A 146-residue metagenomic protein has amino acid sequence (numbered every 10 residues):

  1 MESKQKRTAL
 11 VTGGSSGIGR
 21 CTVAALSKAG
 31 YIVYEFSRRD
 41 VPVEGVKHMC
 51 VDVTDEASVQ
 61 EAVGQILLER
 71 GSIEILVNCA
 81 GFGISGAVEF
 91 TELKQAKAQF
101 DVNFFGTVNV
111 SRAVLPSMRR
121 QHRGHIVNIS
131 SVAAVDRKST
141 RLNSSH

Functional and structural regions predicted by a protein language model:
S15, V23: N-terminal Rossmann NAD(P)H-binding glycine-rich loop of SDR-like oxidoreductase domains
A29-E44: Conserved glycine-rich Rossmann-like NAD(P)H-binding loop of the short-chain dehydrogenase/reductase
V51-E61, L93: The beta1-alpha1 cofactor-binding region of Rossmann-like NAD(H)/NADP(H)-dependent oxidoreductases
A87-V88, E92-K97: Substrate-binding pocket helix/loop in short-chain dehydrogenase/reductase
S111-R112: A short, exposed helix-loop element centered on a Lys and neighboring polar residues
S131: Residue(s) in the substrate-gating loop at a strand-loop-helix junction that position the organic substrate next
K138-S145: Conserved small/polar residues in nucleotide/adenosyl-binding loops
